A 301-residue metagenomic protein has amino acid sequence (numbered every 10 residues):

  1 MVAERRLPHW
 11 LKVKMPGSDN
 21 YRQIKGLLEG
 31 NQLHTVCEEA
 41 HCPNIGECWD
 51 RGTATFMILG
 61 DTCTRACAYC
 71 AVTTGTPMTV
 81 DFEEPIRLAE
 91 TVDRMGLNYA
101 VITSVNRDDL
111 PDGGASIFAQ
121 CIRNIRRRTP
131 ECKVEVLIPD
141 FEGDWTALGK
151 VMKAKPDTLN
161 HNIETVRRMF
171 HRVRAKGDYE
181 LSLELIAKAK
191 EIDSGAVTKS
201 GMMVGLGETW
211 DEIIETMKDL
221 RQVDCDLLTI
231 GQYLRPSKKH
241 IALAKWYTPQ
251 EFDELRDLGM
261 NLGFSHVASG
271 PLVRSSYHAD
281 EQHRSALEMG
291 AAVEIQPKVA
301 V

Functional and structural regions predicted by a protein language model:
M1-T55, I86, E90, Q120-E131 (+2 more regions): Auxiliary Fe-S-binding modules of radical SAM enzymes
V36-C48, L59-T74: Local cysteine-cluster metal-coordination motifs and their immediate loop/turn environment, predominantly Fe-S cluster
A54, R65, L159: Change "...and in nucleic-acid phosphodiester-cleaving endonucleases..." to "...and in nucleic-acid processing enzymes
I58-L59, V136, S269: Small/polar loops that bind or transfer phosphate-bearing groups
T62-T64, E142, E208: Residues that cap or initiate secondary-structure elements
A66, L110, M169, K238 (+1 more regions): Glycine/Thr-rich phosphate-binding loops of Rossmann-like dinucleotide-binding domains
A71-R87, R94-W145, V151-A187, K199 (+1 more regions): Core AdoMet radical
